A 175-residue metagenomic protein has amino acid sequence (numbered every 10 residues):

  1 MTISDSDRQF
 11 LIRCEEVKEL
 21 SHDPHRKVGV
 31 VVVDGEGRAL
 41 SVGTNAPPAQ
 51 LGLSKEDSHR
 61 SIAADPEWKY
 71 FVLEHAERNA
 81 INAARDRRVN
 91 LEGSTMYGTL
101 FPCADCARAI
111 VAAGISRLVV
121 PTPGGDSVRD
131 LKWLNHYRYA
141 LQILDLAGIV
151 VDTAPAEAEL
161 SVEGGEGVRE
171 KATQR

Functional and structural regions predicted by a protein language model:
M1-R175: Zinc-dependent deaminase catalytic domain
